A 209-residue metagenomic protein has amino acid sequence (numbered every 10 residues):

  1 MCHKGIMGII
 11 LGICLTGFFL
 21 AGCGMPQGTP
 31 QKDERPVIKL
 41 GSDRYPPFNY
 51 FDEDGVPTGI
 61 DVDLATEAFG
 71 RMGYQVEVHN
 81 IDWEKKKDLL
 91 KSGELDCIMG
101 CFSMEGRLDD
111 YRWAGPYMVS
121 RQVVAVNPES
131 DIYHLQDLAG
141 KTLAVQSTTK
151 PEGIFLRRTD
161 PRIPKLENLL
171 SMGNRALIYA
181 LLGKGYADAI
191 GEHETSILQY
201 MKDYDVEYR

Functional and structural regions predicted by a protein language model:
M1-I10: Bacterial N-terminal signal peptides that target proteins for export
L20-G22: C-terminal motif of bacterial Sec signal peptides marking the signal peptidase cleavage site
G24-P26: Bacterial signal peptide processing site
P30-F102, S171: Extracytoplasmic small-molecule ligand-binding "clamshell" domains of the periplasmic binding protein/Venus flytrap
P36-R44, T58, L135-E152: Short loop->beta-strand "edge-of-pocket" segments that line small-molecule binding or catalytic clefts across diverse
Y50-F51, A65-Y74, K150-G173, M201-V206: Ligand-binding cleft/hinge of the Venus flytrap
T66, Q75-D137, V206: Acidic, polar ligand-binding/catalytic clefts
K85-D88, C101-D110, I154-R157, L181-R209: A ligand-binding cleft/hinge motif common to bilobed small-molecule-binding domains
